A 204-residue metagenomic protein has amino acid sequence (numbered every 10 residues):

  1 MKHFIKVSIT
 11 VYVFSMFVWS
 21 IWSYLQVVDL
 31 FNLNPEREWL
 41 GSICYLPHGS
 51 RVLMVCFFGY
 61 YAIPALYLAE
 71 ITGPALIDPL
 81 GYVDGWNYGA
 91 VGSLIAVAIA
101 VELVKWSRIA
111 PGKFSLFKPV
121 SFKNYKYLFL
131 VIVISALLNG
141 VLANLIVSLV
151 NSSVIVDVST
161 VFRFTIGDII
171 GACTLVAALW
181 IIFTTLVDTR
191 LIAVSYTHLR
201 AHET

Functional and structural regions predicted by a protein language model:
K2-N34, R51-Y60, A65-L149, V176 (+2 more regions): Short helix-perturbing small/polar motifs within transmembrane alpha-helices
E36-S42: Structural signature of hydrophobic alpha-helical transmembrane segments
S42-S50: Hydrophobic alpha-helical segments embedded in the membrane of multi-pass proteins
G92, S159-L175: Alpha-helical transmembrane segments that form the membrane-embedded catalytic/substrate-binding core of multi-pass
V154-I155: Extracellular/periplasmic helix-loop-helix junctions in multi-pass membrane proteins
T197-T204: Conserved small/polar residues in nucleotide/adenosyl-binding loops
